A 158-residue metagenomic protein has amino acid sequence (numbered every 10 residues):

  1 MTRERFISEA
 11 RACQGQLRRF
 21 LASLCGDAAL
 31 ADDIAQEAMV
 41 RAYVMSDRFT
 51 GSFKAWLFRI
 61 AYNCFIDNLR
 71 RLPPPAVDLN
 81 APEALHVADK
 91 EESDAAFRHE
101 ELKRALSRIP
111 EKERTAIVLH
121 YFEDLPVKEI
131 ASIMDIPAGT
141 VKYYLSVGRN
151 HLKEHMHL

Functional and structural regions predicted by a protein language model:
M1-R19, A29-D32, R48, R108: A short, charge-rich alpha-helical start-of-domain segment used by transcription regulators
L17, L21, L57, A61-L69: Hydrophobic-face residues of short alpha-helical interaction/recognition segments
A29, K128, G139: Residues within helix-turn-helix
E37-S52, R71-L72: Sigma70-family region 2
Y62-L79, A95: Arg/Lys-rich amphipathic alpha helix in sigma70-family domain 2
V77, A81-S107: Acidic, proline/glycine-rich intrinsically disordered inter-domain spacer in sigma factors
A116-H120: A short pre-motif secondary-structure segment
M134-L158: DNA-recognition helix of helix-turn-helix
